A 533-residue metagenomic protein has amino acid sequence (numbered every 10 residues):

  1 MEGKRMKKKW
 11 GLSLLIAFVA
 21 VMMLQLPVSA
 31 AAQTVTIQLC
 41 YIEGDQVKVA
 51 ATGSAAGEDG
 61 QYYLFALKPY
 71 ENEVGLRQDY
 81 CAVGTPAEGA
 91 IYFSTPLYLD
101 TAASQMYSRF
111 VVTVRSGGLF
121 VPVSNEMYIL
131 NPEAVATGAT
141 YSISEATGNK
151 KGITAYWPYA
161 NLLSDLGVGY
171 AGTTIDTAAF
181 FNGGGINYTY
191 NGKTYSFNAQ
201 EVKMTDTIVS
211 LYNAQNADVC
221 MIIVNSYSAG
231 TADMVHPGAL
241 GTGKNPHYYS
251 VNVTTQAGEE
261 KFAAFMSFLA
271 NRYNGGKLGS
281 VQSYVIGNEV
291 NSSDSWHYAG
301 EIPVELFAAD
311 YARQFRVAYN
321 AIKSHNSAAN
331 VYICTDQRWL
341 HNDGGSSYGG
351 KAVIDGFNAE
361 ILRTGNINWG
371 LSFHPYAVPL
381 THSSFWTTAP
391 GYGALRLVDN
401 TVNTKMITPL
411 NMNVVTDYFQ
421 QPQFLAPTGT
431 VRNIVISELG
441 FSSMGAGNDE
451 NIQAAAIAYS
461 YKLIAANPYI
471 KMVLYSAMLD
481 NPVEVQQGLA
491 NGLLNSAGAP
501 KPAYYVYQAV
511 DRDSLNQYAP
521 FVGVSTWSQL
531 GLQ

Functional and structural regions predicted by a protein language model:
K4-L14: Bacterial N-terminal signal peptides that target proteins for export
L14-Q25: Bacterial N-terminal signal peptides
L24-A32: Sec-dependent signal peptide cleavage junction
A31-A139: Beta-strand-enriched, solvent-exposed domains that form extended recognition/catalytic surfaces
Y70-Q78, A82, I91, T113-N271 (+4 more regions): N-terminal substrate-binding region of glycoside hydrolase catalytic domains
K150-G152, G169-G172, N216-C220, V281-V285 (+4 more regions): Structural preference for beta-strand elements that scaffold enzyme active sites
T242-K244, N274, V290, S295 (+1 more regions): Aromatic-rich peripheral "rim/lid" segments of glycoside hydrolase catalytic domains that contact and position glycan
F262, K277-Q282, L306-G447: Noncatalytic carbohydrate-binding groove/subsite architecture in carbohydrate-active enzymes
